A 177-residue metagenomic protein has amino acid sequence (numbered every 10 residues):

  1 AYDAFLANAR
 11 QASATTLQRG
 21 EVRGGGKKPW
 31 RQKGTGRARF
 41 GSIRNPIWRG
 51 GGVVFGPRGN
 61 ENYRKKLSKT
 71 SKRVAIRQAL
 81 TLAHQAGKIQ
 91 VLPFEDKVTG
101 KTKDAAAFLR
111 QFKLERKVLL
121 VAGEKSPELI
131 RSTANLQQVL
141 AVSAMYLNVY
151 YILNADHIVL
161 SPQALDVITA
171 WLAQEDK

Functional and structural regions predicted by a protein language model:
A1-P29: Ribosome-interacting low-complexity segments
A1-Q11, G56-K177: Extended polybasic, low-complexity segments that bind anionic RNA or targeting/receptor surfaces
R19-G56: Glycine/serine-rich anion-binding loops at beta->alpha junctions that coordinate negatively charged ligand groups
